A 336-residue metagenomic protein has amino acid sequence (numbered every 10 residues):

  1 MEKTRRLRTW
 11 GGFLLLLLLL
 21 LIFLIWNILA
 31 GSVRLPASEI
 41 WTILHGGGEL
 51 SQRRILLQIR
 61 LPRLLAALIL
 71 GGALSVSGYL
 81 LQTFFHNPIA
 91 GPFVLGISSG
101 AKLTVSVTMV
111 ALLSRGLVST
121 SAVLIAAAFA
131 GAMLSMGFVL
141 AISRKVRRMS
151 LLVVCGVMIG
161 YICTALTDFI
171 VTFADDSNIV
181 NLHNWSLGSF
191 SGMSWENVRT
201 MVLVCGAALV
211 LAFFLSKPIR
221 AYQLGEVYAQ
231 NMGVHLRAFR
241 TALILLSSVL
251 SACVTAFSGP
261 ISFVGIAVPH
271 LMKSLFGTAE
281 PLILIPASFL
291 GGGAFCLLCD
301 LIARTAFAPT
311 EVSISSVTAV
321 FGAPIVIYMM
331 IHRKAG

Functional and structural regions predicted by a protein language model:
M1-G336: Alpha-helical transmembrane segments in inner-membrane proteins
